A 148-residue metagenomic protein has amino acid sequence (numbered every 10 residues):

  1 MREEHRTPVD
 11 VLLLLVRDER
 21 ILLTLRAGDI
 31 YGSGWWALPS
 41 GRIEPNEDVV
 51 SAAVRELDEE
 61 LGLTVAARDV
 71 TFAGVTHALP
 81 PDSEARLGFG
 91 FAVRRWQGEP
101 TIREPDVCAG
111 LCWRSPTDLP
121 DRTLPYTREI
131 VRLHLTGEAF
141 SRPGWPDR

Functional and structural regions predicted by a protein language model:
M1-L22, V75, A92: Conserved N-terminal beta-strand and adjoining loop/helix that marks the start of the Nudix/MutT-like hydrolase domain
R6-P8, V16, S33, L38 (+3 more regions): Short connector loops at helix/strand junctions that flank enzyme active sites, especially segments positioning acidic
R17-E19, V75-P100, I130-L135: Active-site-adjacent beta-strand/loop module that shapes the phosphate/pyrophosphate-binding cleft
R20-E59: Conserved Nudix-box catalytic region and its N-terminal flanking loop in Nudix hydrolases and closely related
T64-G74: A short coil-to-beta-strand element that immediately follows conserved catalytic motifs
G90-A92, T101-L135: NUDIX/MutT-family hydrolases
V131-R148: Charged phosphate-binding loop/patch that engages nucleotide di/tri-phosphates or the phosphate backbone of nucleic
